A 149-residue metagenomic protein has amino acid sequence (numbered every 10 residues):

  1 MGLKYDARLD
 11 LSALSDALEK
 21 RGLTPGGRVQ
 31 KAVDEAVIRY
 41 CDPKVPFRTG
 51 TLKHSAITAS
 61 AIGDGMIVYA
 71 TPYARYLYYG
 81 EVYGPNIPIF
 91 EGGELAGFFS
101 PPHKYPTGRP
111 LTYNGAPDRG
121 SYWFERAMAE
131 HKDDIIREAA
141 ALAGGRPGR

Functional and structural regions predicted by a protein language model:
M1-A74, Y83-R149: Short, Lys/Arg-rich flexible segments
Y76-Y78: His/Glu-rich zincin catalytic helix
